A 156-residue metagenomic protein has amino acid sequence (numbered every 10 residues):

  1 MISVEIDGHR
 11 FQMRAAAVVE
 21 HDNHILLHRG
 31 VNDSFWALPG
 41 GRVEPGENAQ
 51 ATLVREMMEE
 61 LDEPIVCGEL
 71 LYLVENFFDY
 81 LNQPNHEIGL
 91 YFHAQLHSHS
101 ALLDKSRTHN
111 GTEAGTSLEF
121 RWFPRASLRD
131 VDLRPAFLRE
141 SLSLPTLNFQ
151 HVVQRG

Functional and structural regions predicted by a protein language model:
M1-A16: Acidic, metal-coordinating catalytic segment for phosphate/diphosphate chemistry, firing primarily on the Nudix
Q12-A16, E87-Y91, S117: Short hydrophobic/aromatic beta-strand or adjacent loop that forms the aromatic wall/cage of a ligand/substrate-binding
V19, H93-Q95, W122-P124: Short, well-ordered beta-strand micro-motif
H21-E63: Conserved Nudix-box catalytic region and its N-terminal flanking loop in Nudix hydrolases and closely related
N23-I25, N32-D33, E44, E75-F78 (+1 more regions): Short, charged/polar surface micro-motifs in flexible loops or helix N-caps
V31-W36, A101-L102, R107-G156: Nudix hydrolase/Nudix homology domain
P64-L73: A short coil-to-beta-strand element that immediately follows conserved catalytic motifs
F78-S106, S141-L144: Active-site-adjacent beta-strand/loop module that shapes the phosphate/pyrophosphate-binding cleft
